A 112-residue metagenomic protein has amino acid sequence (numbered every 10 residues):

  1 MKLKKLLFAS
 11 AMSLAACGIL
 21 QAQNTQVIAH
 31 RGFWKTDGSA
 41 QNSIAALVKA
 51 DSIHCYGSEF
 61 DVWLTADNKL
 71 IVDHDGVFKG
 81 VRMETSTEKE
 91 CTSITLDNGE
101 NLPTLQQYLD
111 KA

Functional and structural regions predicted by a protein language model:
M1-N24: Bacterial Sec-dependent N-terminal signal peptides
Q21-A112: Phosphate-group recognition and catalysis centered on beta-loop-alpha active-site segments
